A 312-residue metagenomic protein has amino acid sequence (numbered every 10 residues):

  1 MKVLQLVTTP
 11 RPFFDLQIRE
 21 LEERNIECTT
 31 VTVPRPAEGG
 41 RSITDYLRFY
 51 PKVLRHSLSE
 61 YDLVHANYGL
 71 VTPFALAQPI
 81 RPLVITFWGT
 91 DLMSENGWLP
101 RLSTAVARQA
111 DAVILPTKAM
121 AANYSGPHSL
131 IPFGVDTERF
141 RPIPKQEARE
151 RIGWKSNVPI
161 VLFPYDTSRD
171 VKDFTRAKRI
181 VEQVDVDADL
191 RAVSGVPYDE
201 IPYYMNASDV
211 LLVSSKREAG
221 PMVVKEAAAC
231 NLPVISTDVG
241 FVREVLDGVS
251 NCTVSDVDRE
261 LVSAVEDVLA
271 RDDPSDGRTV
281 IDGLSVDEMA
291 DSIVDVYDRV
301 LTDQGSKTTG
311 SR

Functional and structural regions predicted by a protein language model:
A66-V71: Short His-centered aromatic/hydrophobic patch
A107, Y203-S208: Short alpha-helical donor nucleotide-sugar binding micro-motif in glycosyltransferases
R108-K145: Donor nucleotide-sugar binding/catalytic pocket of nucleotide-sugar-dependent glycosyltransferases
R151-K172, K178-V181, D282: Conserved donor-binding/catalytic core segment of Leloir-type glycosyltransferases
K216: Aromatic "clamp/platform" in nucleotide-sugar-dependent glycosyltransferases that forms part of the donor/acceptor
V224, P233-S236, R243: Short hydrophobic beta-strand element within catalytic cores of glycosyltransferases and related nucleotide-activated
G248-R259, E266-R271: Conserved acidic donor-binding segment of nucleotide-sugar-dependent glycosyltransferases
A270-S306, G310-R312: A charged, aromatic-enriched C-terminal amphipathic alpha-helix characteristic of glycosyltransferases across folds
